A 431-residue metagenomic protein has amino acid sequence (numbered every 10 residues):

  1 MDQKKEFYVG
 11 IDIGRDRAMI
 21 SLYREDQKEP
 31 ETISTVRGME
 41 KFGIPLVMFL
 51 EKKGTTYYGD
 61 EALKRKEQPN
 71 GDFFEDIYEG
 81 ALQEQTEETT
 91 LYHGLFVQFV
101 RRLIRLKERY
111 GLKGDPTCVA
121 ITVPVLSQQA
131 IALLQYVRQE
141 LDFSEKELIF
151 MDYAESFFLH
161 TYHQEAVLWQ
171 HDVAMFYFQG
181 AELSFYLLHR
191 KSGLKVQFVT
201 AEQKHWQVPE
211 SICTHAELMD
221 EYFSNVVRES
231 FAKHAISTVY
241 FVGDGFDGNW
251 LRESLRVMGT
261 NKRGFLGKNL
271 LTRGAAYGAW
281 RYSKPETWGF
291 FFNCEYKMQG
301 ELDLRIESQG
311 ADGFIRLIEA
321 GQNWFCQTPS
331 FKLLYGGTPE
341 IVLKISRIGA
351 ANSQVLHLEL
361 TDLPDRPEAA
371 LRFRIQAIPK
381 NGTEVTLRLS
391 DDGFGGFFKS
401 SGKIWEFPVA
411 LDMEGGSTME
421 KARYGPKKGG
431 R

Functional and structural regions predicted by a protein language model:
M1-Q83, I149, L360-R431: Early-domain small/polar-rich strand-loop-helix modules and first-structured segments of the mature chain
M1-Y8, E145-A174, L270-N293, R366-P367: Conserved phosphate-binding catalytic cores of ATP/NTP-utilizing and phosphoryl-transfer enzymes
I11-R17, V167-S184, H189-R190, G243-F246 (+2 more regions): A short acidic Gly-Thr/Ser loop motif
I33-T122, S127, H205-E229, I236 (+1 more regions): Conserved phosphate-binding loops in N-terminal lobes of ATP-dependent enzymes of the actin/Hsp70/sugar-kinase
V119-I131, R228-R256, R263: Glycine-rich phosphate-binding loops at beta-strand->alpha-helix junctions
I121, Q129, Y136-Y222: Small-residue (GG/TT-enriched) beta-loop-alpha framework at ligand/catalytic clefts
R138-M151, K233-I236, E253-K268, A275: Structural alpha-beta junctions
L270, Y277-R372: Acidic, glycine/GT-rich loop-and beta-edge segments that sit at the periphery of enzyme/chaperone cores
